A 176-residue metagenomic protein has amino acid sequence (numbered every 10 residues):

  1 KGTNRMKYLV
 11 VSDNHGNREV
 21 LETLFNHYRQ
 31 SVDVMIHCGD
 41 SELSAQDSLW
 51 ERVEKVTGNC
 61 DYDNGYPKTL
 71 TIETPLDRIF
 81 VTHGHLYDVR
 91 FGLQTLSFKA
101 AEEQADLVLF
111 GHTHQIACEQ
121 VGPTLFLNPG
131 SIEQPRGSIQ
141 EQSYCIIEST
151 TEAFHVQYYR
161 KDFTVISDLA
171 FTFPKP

Functional and structural regions predicted by a protein language model:
N4-R5, E22-T23, T74, E103 (+1 more regions): Binuclear metal-dependent phosphoesterase catalytic core
K7-D13, R78-H85, L125-G130: Active-site-proximal beta-strand elements of phosphoester/diester hydrolases
K7-L76: Core catalytic region of metal-dependent phosphoesterases/phosphodiesterases, especially metallo-beta-lactamase-like
H15-V20, S41-Q46, C60-Y66, Y87-F91 (+2 more regions): Active-site environment of divalent metal-dependent phosphoester hydrolases
E54, R90-T151, H155: Conserved beta-sheet core of the metallophosphoesterase superfamily
V56-N59, G65-D106: Helix-adjacent hinge/juxtasegments
